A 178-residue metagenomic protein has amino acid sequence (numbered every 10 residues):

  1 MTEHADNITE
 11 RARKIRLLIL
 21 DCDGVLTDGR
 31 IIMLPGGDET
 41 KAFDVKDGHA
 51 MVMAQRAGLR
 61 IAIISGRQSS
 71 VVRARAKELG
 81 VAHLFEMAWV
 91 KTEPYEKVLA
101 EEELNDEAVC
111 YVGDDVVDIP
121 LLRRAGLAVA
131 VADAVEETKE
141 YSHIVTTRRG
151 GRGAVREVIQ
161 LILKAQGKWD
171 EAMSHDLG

Functional and structural regions predicted by a protein language model:
M1-L20, K168-G178: Non-catalytic pre-domain segments flanking phosphatase-related domains
T2, R16, R30-M53: Basic, amphipathic juxtamembrane/active-site segments that coordinate anionic phosphate or diphosphate groups
A12-I31, L122, V155: Asp-based phosphoryl-transfer active-site loop
K14-R16, L59, E107-A108: Short coil/turn segments at beta-strand junctions that form active-site/ligand-binding loops
T27-M33, R73-L79: Short, basic/glycine-rich phosphate-binding loops at helix/coil junctions that contact nucleotide phosphates
G37-K41, E78-L79, H83-F85, T92-G178: Mg2+-dependent phosphoryl-transfer enzymes with acidic/Ser/Thr/Gly-rich catalytic loops
M51-R75, F85-E86: Substrate-recognition element of Asp-dependent hydrolases with the DxDx(T/V) motif
